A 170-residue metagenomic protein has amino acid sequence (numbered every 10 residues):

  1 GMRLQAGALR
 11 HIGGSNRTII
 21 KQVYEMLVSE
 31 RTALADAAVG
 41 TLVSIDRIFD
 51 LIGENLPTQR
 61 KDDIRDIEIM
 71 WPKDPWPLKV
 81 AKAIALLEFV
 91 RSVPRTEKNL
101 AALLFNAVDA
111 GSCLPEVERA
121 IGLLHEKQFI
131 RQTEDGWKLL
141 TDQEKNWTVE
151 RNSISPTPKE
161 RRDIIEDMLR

Functional and structural regions predicted by a protein language model:
G1-P77, V90-E97, N106-S112, F129-R131 (+1 more regions): C-terminal helical "lid" subdomain and adjoining coupling/linker elements of P-loop NTPases
R60-R170: Terminal-proximal interaction/regulatory segments of ATP-powered molecular machines
